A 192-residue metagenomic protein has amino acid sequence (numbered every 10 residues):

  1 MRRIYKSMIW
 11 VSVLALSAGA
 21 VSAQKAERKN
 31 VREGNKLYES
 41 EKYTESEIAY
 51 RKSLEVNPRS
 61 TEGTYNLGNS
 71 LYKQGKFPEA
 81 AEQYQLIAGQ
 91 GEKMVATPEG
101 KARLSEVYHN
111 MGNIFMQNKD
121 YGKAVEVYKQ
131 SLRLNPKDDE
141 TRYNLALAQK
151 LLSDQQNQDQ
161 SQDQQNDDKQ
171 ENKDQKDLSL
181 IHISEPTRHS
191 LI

Functional and structural regions predicted by a protein language model:
M1-I9: Bacterial N-terminal signal peptides that target proteins for export
Q24-K25, P58, A102, Y143: Residue signature of alpha-solenoid helical repeat architecture, marking inter-repeat boundaries and helix-start
K25-A49: Alpha-helical segment of the N-proximal tetratricopeptide repeat
A26-R28, T61-E62, S105, D139: Helix-start (N-cap) detector for alpha-helical repeat units in TPR-like alpha-solenoids, especially tetratricopeptide
E45-Q85: N-terminal, post-signal-peptide region of Sec/Tat-exported proteins
Q74-L180, S184, R188: Feature detects intrinsically disordered, low-complexity acidic/polar segments
